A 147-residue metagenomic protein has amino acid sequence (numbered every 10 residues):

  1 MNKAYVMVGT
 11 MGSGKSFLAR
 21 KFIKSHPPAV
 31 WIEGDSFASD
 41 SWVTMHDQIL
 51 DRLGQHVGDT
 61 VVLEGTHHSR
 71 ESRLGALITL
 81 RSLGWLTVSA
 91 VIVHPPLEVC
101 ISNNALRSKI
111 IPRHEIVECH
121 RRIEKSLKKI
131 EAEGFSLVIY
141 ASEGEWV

Functional and structural regions predicted by a protein language model:
M1-V8, S13-S16, K21, P95-V147: Conserved GTP-binding G-domain of TRAFAC-class P-loop NTPases and closely related GTPase folds
N2, P28-A29, G58, W85 (+1 more regions): Short, high-confidence coil segments that cap the C-terminus of an alpha-helix and link into the following beta-strand
A4, T60, T87-V91: Structural motif
S13-V61, T66-S69: Conserved substrate/cofactor phosphate-moiety recognition/catalytic segment in nucleotide-dependent phosphotransferases
K24, Q48, I78-R81, S108-K109: Glycine-rich, phosphate-binding/catalytic loops in enzymes
A29-W31, V88-A90, S136-Y140: Conserved beta-strand scaffold positions in the cores of enzyme catalytic domains, especially in NTP/NDP-utilizing
I32-F37, V93-P96, E143: Short loop/turn segments at strand-loop or loop-helix junctions that form parts of catalytic or ligand-binding pockets
S69-L77, S82-V99: Mid-chain, well-packed structural core segment of small domains
